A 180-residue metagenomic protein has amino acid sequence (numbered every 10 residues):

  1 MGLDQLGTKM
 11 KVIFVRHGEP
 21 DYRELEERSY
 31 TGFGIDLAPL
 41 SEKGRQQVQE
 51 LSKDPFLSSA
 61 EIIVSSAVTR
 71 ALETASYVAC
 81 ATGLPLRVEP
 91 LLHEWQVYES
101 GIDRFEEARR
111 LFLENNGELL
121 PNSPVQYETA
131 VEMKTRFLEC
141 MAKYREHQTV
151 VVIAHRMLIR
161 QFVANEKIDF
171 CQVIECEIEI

Functional and structural regions predicted by a protein language model:
G2-L6, A142-R145: A short acidic-Thr-Gly-centered motif at the start of a beta-strand
L3, K11-R87, Q172-I174: Active-site-proximal alpha-helix that buttresses catalytic centers in soluble enzyme cores
T8, S59, E146-H147: Residue-level preference for short coil/turn positions at secondary-structure junctions
R16, P90-L92, E177-I180: Residues at the C-termini of beta-strands that transition into short coil/loop
D21, W95, I159: Flexible, glycine-rich phosphate/dinucleotide-binding loops and adjacent beta-alpha linkers at cofactor/substrate
E24-L25, S29, G34-P39, C80-R136: Phosphate-handling substructures
S65-T69, L91, I153-M157: Short, well-ordered beta-to-alpha junction loops that form the rim of enzyme active sites and present histidine/acidic
L72, T135-I180: Active-site-adjacent alpha-helix immediately C-terminal to a catalytic or transition-state-stabilizing loop
